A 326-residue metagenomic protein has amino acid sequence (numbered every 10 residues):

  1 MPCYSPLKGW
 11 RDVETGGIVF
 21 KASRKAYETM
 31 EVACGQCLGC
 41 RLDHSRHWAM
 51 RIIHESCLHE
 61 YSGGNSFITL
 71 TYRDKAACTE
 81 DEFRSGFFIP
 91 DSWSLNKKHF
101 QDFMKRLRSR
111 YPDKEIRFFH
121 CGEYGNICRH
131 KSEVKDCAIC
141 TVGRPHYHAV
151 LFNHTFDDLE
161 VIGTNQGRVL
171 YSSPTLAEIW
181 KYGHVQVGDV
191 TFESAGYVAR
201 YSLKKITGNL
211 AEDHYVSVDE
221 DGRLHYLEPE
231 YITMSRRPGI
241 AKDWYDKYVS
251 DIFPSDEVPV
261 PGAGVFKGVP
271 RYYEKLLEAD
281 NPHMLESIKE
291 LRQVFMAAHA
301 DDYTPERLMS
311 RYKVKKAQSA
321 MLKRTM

Functional and structural regions predicted by a protein language model:
M1-I53, Q293: DNA replication initiation on ssDNA origins
M1-K21, F266-M326: Long non-globular sequence segments
K8, G16-G17, K25, T71 (+6 more regions): Intrinsic-disorder/low-complexity loop/linker signature
G35, K97-Q101, G196: A structural signal for well-ordered alpha-helical segments within the folded catalytic domains of diverse enzymes
L38, T69, F119-G122, Q186-G188 (+1 more regions): Residues in well-ordered beta-strands of folded domains
D43-C140: Signature for HUH/AEP ssDNA processing cores
L70, A149-N153, S310: Short beta-strand element of the conserved SAM-dependent methyltransferase core
N126-S132, I139-P145, L151-K289: Conserved His + Asp/Glu catalytic blocks
